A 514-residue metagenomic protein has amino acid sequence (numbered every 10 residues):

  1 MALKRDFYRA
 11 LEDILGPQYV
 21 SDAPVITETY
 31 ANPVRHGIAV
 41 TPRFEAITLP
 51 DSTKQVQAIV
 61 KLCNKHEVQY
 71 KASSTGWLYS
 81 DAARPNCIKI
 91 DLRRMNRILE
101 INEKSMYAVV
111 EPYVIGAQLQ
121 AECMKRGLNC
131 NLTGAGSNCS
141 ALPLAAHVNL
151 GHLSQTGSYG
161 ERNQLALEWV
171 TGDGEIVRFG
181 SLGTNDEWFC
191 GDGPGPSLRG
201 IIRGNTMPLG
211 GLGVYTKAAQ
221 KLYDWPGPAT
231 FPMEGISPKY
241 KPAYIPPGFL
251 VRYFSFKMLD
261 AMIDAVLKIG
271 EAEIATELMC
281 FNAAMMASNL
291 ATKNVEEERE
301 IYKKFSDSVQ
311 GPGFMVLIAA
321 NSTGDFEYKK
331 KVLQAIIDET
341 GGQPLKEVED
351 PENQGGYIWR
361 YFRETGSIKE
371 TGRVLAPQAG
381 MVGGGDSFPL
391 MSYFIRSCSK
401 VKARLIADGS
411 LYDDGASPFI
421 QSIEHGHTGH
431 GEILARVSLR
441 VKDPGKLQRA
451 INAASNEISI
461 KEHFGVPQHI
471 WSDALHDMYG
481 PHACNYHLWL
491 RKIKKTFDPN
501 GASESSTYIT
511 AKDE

Functional and structural regions predicted by a protein language model:
A10-V34: Conserved oxyanion/phosphate-binding beta-strand-loop segments in alpha/beta enzyme cores
V20-P24, L49, Y70-S74, I90-L92 (+9 more regions): General beta-strand structural signal in soluble alpha/beta enzymes
P33-C130, S140-H152: Long, structured ligand/cofactor-binding scaffold of large enzymes
G37, P42-E45, K61, H66-Q69 (+4 more regions): Conserved glycine-rich FAD pyrophosphate-binding loop
D51-T53, S255-L259, I318-K330, S387 (+2 more regions): Helix N-cap motif at beta-to-alpha junctions
L99-I101, P112, A117-K257: FAD-binding subdomain of flavoenzyme oxidoreductases
S197, R203, A219-Q220, T230-I236 (+1 more regions): C-terminal cap/substrate-recognition region of VAO/PCMH-type FAD-linked oxidoreductases
